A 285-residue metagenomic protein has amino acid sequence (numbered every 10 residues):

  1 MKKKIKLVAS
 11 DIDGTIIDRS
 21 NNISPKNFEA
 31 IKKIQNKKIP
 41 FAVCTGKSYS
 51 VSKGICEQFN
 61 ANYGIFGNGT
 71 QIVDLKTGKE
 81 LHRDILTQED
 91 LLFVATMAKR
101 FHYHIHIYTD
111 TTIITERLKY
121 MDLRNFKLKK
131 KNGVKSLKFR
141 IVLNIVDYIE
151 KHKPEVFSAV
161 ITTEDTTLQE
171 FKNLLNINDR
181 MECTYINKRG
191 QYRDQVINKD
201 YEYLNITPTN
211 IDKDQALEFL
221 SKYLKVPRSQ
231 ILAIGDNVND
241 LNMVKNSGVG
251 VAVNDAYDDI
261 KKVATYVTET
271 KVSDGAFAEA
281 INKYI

Functional and structural regions predicted by a protein language model:
K2-L7, I23-S24, L204-I285: Mg2+-dependent phosphoryl-transfer enzymes with acidic/Ser/Thr/Gly-rich catalytic loops
K4-S20, V94, V244: Asp-based phosphoryl-transfer active-site loop
N22-K131: Active-site phosphate-binding/coordination module
F28-N36, K99, N176, E218-K222 (+1 more regions): Surface-exposed amphipathic alpha-helices with a cationic face
I34, T45, N68, A159 (+3 more regions): Residue-level signal for inorganic ion chemistry
K38-A42, A61-N62, F157-A159, S229-Q230 (+1 more regions): Short active-site oxyanion
F59-N60, N68, N178-D179, N246-S247 (+1 more regions): Short, structured coil segments at secondary-structure junctions
T112-L232: Conserved acidic, metal-coordinating active-site core of Asp-based, Mg2+-dependent phosphoryl-transfer enzymes
